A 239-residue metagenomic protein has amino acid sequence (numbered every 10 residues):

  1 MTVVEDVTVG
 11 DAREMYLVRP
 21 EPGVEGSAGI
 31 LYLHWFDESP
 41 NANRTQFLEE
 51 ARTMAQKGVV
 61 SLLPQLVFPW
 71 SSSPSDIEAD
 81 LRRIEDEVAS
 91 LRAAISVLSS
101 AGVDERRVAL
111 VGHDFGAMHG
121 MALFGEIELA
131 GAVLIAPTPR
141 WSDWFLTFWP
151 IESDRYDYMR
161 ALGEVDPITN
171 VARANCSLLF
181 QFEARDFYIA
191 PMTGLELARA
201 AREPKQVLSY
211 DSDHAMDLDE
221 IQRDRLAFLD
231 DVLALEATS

Functional and structural regions predicted by a protein language model:
M1-E25: N-terminal cap/lid segment of alpha/beta-hydrolase-fold proteins
G26-W35: Short beta-strand element of the alpha/beta-hydrolase
D37-V88, W144-T147: Cap/lid segment of the alpha/beta-hydrolase catalytic domain
R92-S153: Primarily recognizes the serine-hydrolase "nucleophile elbow" in alpha/beta-hydrolase and SGNH/GDSL folds
P167, C176, A190-R199: Short alpha-helix in the alpha/beta-hydrolase fold that links the catalytic acid
A174, F180-F182: Short beta-strand/loop motif that positions the catalytic acidic residue of the alpha/beta-hydrolase fold
A184-I189, A215: Acidic catalytic loop of the alpha/beta-hydrolase fold
E203-S239: C-terminal catalytic histidine-bearing segment of alpha/beta-hydrolase fold enzymes
